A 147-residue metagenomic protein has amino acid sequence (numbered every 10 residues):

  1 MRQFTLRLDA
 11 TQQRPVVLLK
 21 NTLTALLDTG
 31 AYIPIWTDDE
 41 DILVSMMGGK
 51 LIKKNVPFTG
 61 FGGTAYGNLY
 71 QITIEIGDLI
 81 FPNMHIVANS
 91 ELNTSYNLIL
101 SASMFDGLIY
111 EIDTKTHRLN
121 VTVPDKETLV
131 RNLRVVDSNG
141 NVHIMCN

Functional and structural regions predicted by a protein language model:
M1-N147: Pepsin/retropepsin-fold aspartyl endopeptidases
